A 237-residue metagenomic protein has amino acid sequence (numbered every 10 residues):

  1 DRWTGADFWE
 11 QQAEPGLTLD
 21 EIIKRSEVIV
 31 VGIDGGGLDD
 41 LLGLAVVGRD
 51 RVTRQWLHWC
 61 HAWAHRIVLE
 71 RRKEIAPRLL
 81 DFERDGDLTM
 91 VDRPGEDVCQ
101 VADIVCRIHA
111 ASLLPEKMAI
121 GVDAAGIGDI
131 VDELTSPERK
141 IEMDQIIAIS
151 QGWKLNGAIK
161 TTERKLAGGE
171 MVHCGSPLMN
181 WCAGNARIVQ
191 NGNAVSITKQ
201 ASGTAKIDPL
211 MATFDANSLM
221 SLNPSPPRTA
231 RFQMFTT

Functional and structural regions predicted by a protein language model:
D1-V31: ATPase catalytic-site recognition across NTP-hydrolyzing enzymes
G5-F8, D40, M90-V105, V122-D123 (+1 more regions): Phosphate/oxyanion-binding active-site loops and adjacent basic polyanion-contact surfaces
L17, V47-A119: Nucleic-acid-processing active sites and adjacent nucleic-acid-binding tracks, predominantly divalent metal-dependent
R25-D50: Gly/Thr-rich phosphate-binding beta-strand-loop-beta motif of the actin/hexokinase/Hsp70
R84-G86, P137-P226: Metal-dependent DNA phosphodiester-chemistry modules and their immediately adjacent helices/loops in DNA-processing
L114-G126, V131: Short glycine-rich phosphate-binding loop at a beta-alpha junction
G126-E142: Conserved helicase motor "Helicase C" RecA-like lobe of SF1/SF2 P-loop NTPases
P226-T237: Acidic, low-complexity intrinsically disordered tails
